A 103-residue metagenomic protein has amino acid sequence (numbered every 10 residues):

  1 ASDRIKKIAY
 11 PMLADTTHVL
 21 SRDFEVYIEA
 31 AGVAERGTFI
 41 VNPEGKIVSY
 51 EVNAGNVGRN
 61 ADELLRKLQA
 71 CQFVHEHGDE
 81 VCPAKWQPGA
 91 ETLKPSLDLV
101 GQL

Functional and structural regions predicted by a protein language model:
A1-L103: Chalcogenol-based redox active-site neighborhoods
